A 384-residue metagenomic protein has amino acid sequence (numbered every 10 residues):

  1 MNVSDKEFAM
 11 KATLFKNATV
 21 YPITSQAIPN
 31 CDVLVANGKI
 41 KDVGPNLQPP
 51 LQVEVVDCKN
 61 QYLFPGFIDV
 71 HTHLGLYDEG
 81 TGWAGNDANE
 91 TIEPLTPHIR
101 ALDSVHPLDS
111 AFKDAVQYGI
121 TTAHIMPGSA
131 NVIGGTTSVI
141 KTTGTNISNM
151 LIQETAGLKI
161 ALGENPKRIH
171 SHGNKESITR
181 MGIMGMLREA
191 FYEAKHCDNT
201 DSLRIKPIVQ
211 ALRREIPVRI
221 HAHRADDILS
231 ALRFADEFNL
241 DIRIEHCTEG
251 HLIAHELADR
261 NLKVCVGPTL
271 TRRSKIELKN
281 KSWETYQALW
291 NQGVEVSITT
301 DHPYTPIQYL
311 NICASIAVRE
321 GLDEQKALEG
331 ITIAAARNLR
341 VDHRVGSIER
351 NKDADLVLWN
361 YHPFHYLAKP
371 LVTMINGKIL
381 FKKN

Functional and structural regions predicted by a protein language model:
D5, M10-K11, V20-F64: Histidine-rich, glycine-flanked metal-binding segment
A18, V33, G38, N60 (+9 more regions): Divalent metal-coordination and catalytic microenvironments
A18-P22, R337, E349-N384: C-terminal cap of metal-dependent C-N hydrolases
Q61-P127: Metal-associated gating/positioning segment near the N- to mid-region
G75-Y77, P107, G128-I133, A225-L229 (+2 more regions): Active-site environment of divalent metal-dependent phosphoester hydrolases
E79, N86-T91, T96, P217 (+3 more regions): His/Asp/Glu-enriched, well-ordered alpha-helical/loop segment that forms or immediately abuts the divalent-metal
A101, C197-S282, S297, R337-L339 (+2 more regions): Active-site core of metal-dependent hydrolases
S138-R233, E237-F238, P303: Metal-coordinating catalytic core of metallo-dependent amide/deamination hydrolases
